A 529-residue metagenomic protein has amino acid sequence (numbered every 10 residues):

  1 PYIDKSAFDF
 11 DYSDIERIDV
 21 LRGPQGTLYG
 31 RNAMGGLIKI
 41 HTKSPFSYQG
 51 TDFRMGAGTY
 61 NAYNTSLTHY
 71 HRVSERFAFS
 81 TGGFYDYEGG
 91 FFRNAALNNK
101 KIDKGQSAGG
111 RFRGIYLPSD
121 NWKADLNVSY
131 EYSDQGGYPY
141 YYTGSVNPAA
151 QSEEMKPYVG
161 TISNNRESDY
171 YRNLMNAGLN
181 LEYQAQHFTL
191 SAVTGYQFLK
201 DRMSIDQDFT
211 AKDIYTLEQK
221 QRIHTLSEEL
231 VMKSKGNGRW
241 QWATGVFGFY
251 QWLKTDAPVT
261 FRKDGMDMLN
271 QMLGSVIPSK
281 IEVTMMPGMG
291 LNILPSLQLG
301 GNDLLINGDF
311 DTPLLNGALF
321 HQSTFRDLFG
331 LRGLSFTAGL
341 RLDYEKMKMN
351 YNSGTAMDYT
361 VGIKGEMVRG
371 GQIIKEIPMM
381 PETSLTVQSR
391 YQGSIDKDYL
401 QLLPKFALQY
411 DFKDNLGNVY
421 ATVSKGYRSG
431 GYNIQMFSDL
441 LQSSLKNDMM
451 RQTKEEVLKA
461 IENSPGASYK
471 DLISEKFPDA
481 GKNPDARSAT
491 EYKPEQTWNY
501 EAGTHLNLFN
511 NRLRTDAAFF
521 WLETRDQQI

Functional and structural regions predicted by a protein language model:
Y2-R22: Short acidic/polar hinge/loop motifs at secondary-structure boundaries that mediate gating or recognition
S13-E16, T27-N94, K100-G110, N121 (+4 more regions): Outer-membrane beta-barrel translocator/receptor signature
G30, G58-N61, I102-Q106, T161 (+7 more regions): Short sequence motifs at beta-strands and strand-loop junctions characteristic of Gram-negative outer-membrane
S47-Y48, G56, R72-N164, L199-I214 (+2 more regions): Periplasmic-side early beta-strands and strand-to-turn transitions of outer-membrane beta-barrels
G58-Y60, D86-G90, E131-G136, T143-S145 (+12 more regions): Structural signature of outer-membrane beta-barrel domains
F92-K101, Y138-S163, D208-T216, T260-L305 (+3 more regions): Solvent-exposed loop segments that connect transmembrane elements
I115-S119, M232-K235, F247-F249, F310-R514 (+1 more regions): Structural signature of Gram-negative outer-membrane beta-barrels, strongest in the C-terminal barrel of TonB-dependent
N127-S129, R172-L199, L217-T360, G393 (+4 more regions): Face-selective signature of the C-terminal outer-membrane beta-barrel domain
